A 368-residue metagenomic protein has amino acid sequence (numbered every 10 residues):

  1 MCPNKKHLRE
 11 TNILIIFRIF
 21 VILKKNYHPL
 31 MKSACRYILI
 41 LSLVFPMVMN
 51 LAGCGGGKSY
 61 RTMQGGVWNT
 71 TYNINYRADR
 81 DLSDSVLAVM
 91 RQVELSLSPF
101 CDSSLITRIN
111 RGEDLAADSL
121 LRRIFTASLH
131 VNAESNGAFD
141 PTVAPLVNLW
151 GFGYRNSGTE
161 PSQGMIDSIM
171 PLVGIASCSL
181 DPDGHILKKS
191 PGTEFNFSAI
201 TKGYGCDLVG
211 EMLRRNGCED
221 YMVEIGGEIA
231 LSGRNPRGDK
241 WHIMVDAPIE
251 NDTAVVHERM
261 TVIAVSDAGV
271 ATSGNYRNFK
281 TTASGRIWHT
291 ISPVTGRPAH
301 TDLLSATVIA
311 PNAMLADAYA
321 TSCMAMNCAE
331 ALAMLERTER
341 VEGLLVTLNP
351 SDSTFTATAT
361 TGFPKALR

Functional and structural regions predicted by a protein language model:
C2, N12-I13: N-terminal, intrinsically disordered, basic low-complexity segments enriched in Arg/Pro/Ser/Thr
K5-H7, I16, I22, N26-H28 (+2 more regions): Mature catalytic core of soluble alpha/beta enzymes
L43: C-terminal, beta-rich DNA-binding module of retroviral/retroelements integrases
